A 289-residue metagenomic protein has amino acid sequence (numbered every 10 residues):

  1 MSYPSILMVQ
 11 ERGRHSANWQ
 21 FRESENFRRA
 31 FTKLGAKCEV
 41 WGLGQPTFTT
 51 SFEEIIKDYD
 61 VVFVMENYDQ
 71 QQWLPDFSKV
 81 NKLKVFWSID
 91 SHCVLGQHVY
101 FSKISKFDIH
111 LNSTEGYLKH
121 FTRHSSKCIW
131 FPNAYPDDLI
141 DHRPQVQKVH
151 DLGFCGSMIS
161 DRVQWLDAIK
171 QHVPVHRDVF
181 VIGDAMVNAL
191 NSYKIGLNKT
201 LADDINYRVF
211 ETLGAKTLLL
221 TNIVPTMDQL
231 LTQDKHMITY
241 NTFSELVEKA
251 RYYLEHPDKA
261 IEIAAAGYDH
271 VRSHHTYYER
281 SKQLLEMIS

Functional and structural regions predicted by a protein language model:
M1-S2, S289: Short intrinsically disordered terminal tails
S2-Y59, V64-D234, I238-T239, K282: Nucleotide-sugar donor-binding catalytic core of glycosyltransferases
M237-F243, Y252-P257: Conserved acidic donor-binding segment of nucleotide-sugar-dependent glycosyltransferases
F243-L246, G267: Catalytic phosphate/metal-binding cores of nucleic-acid and nucleotide-processing enzymes, i.e., regions that mediate
K249: Short amphipathic alpha-helices within nucleic acid-binding modules
E255-E286: A charged, aromatic-enriched C-terminal amphipathic alpha-helix characteristic of glycosyltransferases across folds
